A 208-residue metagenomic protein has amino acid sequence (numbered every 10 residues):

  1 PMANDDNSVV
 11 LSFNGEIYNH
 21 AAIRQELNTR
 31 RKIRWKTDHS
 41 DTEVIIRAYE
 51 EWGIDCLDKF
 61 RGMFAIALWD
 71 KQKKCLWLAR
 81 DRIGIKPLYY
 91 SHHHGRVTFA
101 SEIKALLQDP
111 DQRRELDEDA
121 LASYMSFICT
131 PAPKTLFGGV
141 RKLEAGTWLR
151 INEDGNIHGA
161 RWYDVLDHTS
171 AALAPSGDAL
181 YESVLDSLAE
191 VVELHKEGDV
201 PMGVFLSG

Functional and structural regions predicted by a protein language model:
P1-G208: Cysteine-centered catalytic environments shared across enzyme families
